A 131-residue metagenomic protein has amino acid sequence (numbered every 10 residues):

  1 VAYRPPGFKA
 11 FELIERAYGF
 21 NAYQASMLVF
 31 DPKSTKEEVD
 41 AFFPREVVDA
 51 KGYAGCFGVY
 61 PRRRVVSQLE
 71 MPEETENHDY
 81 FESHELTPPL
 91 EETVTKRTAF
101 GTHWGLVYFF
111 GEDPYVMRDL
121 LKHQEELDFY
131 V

Functional and structural regions predicted by a protein language model:
V1-R64: Active-site "cap" helix and flanking loop/linker of ATP-utilizing ligase/carboxylase catalytic domains
K9-A10, V66-M71, T95-T98, R118-L120: Short conserved micro-motifs at the rims of enzyme active sites and ligand-binding pockets
R16, M71-N77, K122-E126: Short intrinsically disordered coil segments
Y23, K36, T75, Y80-H84 (+1 more regions): A general structural signal for well-ordered secondary-structure junctions
F43-V47, P72-E74, T93-T98: Short proline/glycine-enriched turn/loop segments at secondary-structure junctions
K51-C56, F81, G101-W104: Active-site lining segments that contact anionic ligands and/or coordinate catalytic metals
V59-L90: Glycine-rich active-site loop/lid that clamps phosphate-bearing ligands
T87-V131: Generic C-terminus detector
